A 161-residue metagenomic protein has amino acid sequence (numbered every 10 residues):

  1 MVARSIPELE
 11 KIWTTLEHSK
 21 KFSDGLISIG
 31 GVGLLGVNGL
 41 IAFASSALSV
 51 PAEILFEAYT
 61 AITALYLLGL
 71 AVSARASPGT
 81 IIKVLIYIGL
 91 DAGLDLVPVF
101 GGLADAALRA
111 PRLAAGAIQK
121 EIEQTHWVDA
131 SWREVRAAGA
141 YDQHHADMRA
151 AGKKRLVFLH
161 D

Functional and structural regions predicted by a protein language model:
M1-D161: Feature detects long, helix-prone N-terminal segments enriched in hydrophobes
